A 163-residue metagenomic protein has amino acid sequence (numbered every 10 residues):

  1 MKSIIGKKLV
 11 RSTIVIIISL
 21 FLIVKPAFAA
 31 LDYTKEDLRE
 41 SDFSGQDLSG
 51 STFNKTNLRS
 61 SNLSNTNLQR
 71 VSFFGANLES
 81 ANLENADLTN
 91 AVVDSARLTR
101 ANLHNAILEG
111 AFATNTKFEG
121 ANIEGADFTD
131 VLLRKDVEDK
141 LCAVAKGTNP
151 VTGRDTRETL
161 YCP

Functional and structural regions predicted by a protein language model:
K2-R11, V15-P163: Tandem repeat scaffolds
